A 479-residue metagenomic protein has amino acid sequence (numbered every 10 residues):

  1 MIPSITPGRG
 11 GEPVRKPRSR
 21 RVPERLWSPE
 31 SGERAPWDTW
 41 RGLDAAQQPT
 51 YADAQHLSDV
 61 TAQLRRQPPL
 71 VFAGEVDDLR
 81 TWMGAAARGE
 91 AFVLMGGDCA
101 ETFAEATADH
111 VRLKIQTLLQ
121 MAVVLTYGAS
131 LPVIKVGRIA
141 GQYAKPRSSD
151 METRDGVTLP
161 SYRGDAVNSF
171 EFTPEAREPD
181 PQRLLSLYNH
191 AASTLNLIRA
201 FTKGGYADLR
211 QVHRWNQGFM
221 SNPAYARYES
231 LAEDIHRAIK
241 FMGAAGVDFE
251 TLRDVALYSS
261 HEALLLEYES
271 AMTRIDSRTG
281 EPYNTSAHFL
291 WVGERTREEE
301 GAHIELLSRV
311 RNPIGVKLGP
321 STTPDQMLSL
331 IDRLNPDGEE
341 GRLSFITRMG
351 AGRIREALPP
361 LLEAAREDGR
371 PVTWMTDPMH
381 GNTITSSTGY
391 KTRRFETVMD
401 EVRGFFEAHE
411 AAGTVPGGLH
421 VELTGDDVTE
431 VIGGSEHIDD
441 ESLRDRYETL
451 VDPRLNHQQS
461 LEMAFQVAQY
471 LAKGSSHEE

Functional and structural regions predicted by a protein language model:
M1-A62: Intrinsically disordered, low-structural-confidence terminal and linker regions
E33, L43-A62, Q67-T81, A85-F92 (+6 more regions): N-terminal helix-rich structural modules
D78-R80, E300-H303, L330, P359-L361: Glycine-rich, charged/polar anion/phosphate-binding loops that engage phosphate groups from diverse ligands
G89-E90, W374-T376: Short coil-to-beta-strand
A100-E101, E105-G350, R393, G418-E422 (+1 more regions): Active-site-facing alpha/beta catalytic cores
A140, M379-H380: Short glycine-enriched loops at secondary-structure junctions
K145-S149, G218-N222, E356-L358, I384-T388 (+1 more regions): Short acidic, glycine/serine/threonine-rich loops at helix termini
R342-W374, H380-T429: Non-transmembrane, aqueous-exposed alpha-helical and coiled segments at domain scale
